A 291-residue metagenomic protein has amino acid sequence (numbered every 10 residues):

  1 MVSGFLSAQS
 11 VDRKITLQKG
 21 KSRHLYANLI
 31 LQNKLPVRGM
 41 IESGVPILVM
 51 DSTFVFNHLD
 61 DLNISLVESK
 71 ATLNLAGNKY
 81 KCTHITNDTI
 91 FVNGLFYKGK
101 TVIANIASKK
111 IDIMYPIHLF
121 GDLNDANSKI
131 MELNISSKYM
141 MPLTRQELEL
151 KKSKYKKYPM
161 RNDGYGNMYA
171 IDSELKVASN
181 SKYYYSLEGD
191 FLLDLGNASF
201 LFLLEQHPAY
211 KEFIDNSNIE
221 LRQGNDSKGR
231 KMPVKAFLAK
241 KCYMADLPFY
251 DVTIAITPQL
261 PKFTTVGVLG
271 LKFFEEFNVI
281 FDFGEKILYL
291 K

Functional and structural regions predicted by a protein language model:
L6-K291: Pepsin/retropepsin-fold aspartyl endopeptidases
